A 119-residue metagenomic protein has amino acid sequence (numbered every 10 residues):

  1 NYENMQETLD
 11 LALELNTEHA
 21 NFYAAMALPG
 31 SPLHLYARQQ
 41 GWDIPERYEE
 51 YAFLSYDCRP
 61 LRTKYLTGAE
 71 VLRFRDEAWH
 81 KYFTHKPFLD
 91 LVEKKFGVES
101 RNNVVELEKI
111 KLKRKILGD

Functional and structural regions predicted by a protein language model:
N1-E99: A structural motif corresponding to the C-terminal lobe/cap of the Radical SAM core domain
R101-N103, G118-D119: C-terminal extensions of enzymes
K111-D119: Tryptophan-rich aromatic "cage" segments
